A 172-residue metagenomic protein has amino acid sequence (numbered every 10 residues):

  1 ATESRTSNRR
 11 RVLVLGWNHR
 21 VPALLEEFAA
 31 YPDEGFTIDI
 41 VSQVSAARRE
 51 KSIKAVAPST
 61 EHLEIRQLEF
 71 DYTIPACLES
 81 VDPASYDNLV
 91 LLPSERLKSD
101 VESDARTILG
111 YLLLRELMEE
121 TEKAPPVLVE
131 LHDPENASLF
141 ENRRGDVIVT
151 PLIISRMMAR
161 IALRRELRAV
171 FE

Functional and structural regions predicted by a protein language model:
A1-E172: Cytosolic regulatory regions of ion transport systems
